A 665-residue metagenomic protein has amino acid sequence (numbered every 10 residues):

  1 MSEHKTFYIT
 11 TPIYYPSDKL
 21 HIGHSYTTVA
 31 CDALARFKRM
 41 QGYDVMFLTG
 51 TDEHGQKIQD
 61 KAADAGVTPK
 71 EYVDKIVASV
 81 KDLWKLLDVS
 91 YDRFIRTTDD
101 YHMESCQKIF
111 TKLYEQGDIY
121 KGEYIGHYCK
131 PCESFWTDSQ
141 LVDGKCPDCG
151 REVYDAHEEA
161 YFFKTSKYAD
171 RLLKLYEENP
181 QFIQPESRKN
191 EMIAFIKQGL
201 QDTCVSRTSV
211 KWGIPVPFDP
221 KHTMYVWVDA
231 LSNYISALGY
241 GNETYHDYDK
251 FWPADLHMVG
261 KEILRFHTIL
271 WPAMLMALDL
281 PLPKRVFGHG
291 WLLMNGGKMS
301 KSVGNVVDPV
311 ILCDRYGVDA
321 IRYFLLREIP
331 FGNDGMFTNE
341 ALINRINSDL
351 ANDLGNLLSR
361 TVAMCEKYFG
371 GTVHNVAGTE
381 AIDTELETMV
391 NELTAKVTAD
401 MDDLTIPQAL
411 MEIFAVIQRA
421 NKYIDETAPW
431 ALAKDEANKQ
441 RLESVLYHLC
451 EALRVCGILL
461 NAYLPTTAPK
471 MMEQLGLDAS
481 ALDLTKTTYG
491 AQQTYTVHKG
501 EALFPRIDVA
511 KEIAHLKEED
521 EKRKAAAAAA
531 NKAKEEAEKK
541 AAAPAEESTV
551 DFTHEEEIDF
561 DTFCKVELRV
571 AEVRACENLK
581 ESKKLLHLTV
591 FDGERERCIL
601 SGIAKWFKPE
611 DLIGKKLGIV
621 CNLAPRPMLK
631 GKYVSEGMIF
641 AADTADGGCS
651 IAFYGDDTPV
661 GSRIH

Functional and structural regions predicted by a protein language model:
M1-E3, F37-D44, A65, P69 (+8 more regions): Secondary-structure transition/capping motifs at alpha-helix termini and the adjoining loop/turn into the next element
S2-I76, I95-F110, E115, C132 (+7 more regions): N-terminal catalytic cores of NTP/NDP-binding nucleotidyl/phosphoryl-transfer enzymes
S2-T49, Y101-S105, C149, D155-K367 (+1 more regions): Structured secondary-structure scaffolds
A78-D92: A glycine-rich helix N-cap at a beta->alpha junction
Q116-A169, L173: Cys/His-rich short segments
K121, H127, E328, N333 (+3 more regions): Helix-rich, typically C-terminal accessory recognition domains appended to large enzymatic cores
A468-T562: Intrinsic disorder at enzyme termini
A542-H665: Phosphate-backbone binding interfaces of nucleic-acid-interacting proteins
